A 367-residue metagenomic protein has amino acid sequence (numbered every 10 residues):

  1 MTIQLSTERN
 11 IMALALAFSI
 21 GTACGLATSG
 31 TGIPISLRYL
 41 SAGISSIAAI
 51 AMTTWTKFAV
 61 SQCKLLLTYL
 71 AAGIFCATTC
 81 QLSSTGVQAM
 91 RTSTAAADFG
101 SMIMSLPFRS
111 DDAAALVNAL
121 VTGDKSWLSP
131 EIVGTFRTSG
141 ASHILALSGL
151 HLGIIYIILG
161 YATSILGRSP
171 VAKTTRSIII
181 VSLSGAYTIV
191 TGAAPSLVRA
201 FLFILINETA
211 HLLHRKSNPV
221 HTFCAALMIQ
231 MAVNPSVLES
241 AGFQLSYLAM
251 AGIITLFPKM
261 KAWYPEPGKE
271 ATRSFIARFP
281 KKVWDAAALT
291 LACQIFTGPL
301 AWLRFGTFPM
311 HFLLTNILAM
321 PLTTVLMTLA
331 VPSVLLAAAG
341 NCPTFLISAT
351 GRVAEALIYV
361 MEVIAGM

Functional and structural regions predicted by a protein language model:
M1-T2, S29: Soluble N-terminal domains of membrane-associated systems
I3, G86-F203, E208-T209: Aromatic-rich juxtamembrane segments at the membrane interface
Q4, N10-A23, I33-S36, Q62-Y69 (+2 more regions): Internal transmembrane alpha-helical bundles of multi-pass membrane proteins
C24-T31, M52-K57, C80-G86, P299-T307: Juxtamembrane "helix-exit" motif on the non-cytosolic side of transmembrane helices
G43-T85: Start-transfer (signal-anchor) and selected internal transmembrane alpha helices of multi-pass inner/ER membrane
A48-W55, T78, A186-V190, L300-L303 (+1 more regions): Residue-level signal for alpha-helical transmembrane segments in multi-pass membrane proteins
I50-K57, S164-L166, I206-L213: C-terminal ends of transmembrane helices
Q81-R91, S105-R109, V334-L346: Helix-to-loop transition at the C-terminal end of transmembrane segments
